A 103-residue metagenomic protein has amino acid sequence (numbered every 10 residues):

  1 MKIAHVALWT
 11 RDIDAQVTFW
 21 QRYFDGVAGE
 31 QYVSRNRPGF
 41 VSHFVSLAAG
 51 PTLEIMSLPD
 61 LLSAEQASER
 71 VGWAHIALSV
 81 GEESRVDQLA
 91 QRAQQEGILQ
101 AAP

Functional and structural regions predicted by a protein language model:
M1-V17, W73-L78: N-terminal beta-strand motif that seeds the catalytic metal site of vicinal oxygen chelate
I3, S42, G50-L53, W73-H75: Structural motif
W9-T52: Core segments of cupin and vicinal oxygen chelate
D12-D14, I76-P103: Vicinal oxygen chelate
W20, S57-P59, A90: Short, flexible helix/strand-to-coil boundary loops that buttress conserved ligand/catalytic motifs in alpha/beta
E30-Y32, S57-D60, A102: Short, well-ordered turn and helix-capping elements at secondary-structure junctions
A48-T52, D60, E82-V86: Short, charged/polar surface micro-motifs in flexible loops or helix N-caps
I55-L58, L62-S79: Helix-adjacent hinge/juxtasegments
